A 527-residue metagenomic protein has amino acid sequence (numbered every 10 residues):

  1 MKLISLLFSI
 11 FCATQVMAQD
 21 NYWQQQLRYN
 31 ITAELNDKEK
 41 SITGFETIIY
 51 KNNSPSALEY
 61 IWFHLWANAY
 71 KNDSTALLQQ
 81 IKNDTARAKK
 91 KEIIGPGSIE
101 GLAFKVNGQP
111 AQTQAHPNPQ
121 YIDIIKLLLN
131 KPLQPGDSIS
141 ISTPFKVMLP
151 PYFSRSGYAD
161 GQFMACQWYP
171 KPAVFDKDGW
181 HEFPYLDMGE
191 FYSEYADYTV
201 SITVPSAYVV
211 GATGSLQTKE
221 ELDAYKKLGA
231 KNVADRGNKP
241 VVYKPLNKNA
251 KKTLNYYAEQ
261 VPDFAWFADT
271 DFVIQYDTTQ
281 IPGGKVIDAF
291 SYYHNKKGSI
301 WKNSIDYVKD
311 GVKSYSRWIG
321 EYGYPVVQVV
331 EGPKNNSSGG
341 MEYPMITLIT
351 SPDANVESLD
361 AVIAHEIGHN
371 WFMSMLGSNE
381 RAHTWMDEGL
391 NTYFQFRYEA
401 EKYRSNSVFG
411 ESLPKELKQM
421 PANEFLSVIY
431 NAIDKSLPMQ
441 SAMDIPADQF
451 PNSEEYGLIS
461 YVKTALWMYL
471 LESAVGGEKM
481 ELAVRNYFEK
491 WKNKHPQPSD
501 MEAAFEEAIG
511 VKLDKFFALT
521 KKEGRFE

Functional and structural regions predicted by a protein language model:
M1-N21: Bacterial Sec-dependent N-terminal signal peptides
M17-T43, P55, N107, A159 (+1 more regions): N-terminal, polar/Ser/Thr-rich
Q26-L27, I48, L65, Y256 (+1 more regions): Hydrophobic alpha-helical and helix-loop surface patches within well-folded domains that function as non-catalytic
I42-N52, T143, V200, E527: Short, well-ordered beta-strand segments enriched in hydrophobic/aromatic residues
K51, A86-G161, V242-N249, L254: A surface-exposed beta-strand-loop module
F63-P110, C166, T203-Y208: Solvent-exposed beta-hairpin/edge-strand motifs
D73-A86, K146-Y198, D277-T279: Glycine/proline-rich low-complexity spacer/linker segments in large multi-domain proteins
F175-D176, W180, E190-A364, Y393 (+1 more regions): Hydrophobic helix-coil surface modules that form long, contiguous segments used for peptide/substrate interaction
